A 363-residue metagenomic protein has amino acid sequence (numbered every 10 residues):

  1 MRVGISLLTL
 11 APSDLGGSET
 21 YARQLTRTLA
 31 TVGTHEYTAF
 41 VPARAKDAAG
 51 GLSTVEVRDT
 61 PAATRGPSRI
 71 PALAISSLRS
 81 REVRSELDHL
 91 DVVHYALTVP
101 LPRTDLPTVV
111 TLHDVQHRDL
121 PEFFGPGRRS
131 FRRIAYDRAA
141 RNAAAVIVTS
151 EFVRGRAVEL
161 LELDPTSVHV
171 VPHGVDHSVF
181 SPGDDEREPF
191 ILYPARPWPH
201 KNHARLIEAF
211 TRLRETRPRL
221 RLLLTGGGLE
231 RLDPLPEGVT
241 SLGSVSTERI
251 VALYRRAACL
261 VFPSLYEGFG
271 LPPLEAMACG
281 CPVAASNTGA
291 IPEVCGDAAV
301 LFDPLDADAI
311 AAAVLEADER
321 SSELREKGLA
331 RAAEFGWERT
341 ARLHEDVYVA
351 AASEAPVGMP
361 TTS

Functional and structural regions predicted by a protein language model:
M1-S363: Carbohydrate transferase catalytic cores enriched for Leloir-type hexosyltransferases
